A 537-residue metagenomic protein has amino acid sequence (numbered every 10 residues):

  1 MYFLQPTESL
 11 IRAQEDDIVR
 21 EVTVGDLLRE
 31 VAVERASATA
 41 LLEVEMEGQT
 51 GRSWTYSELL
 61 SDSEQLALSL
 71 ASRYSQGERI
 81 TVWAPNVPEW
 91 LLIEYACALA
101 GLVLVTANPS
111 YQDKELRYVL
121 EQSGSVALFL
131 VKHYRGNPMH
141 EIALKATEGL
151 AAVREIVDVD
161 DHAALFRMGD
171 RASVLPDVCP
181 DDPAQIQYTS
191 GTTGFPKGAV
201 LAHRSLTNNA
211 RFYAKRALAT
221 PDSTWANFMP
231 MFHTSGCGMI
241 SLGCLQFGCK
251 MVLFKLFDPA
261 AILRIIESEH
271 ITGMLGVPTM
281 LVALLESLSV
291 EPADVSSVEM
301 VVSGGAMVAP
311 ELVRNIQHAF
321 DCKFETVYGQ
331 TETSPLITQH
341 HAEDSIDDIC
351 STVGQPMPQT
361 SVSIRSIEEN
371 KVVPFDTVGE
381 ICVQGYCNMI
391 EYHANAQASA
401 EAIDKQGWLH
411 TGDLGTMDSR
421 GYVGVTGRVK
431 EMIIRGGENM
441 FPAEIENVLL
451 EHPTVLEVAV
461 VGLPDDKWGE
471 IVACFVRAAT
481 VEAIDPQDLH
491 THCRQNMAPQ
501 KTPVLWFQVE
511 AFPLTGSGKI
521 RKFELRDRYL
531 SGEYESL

Functional and structural regions predicted by a protein language model:
E21, A36-T39, D170-Y188, F195 (+1 more regions): Conserved pre-ATP/AMP-binding loop-to-beta segment of ANL
S37-Y95, Q112-R117, A164, D177 (+1 more regions): Conserved AMP-binding/adenylate-forming core of the ANL superfamily
R52-S57, A184-N208: Conserved AMP-binding A3 loop
L68, Y111-R117, E121, L128-L130 (+6 more regions): AMP-binding/adenylate-forming catalytic core of the ANL superfamily
L102-F166, T480-E482: Structural core segment of the AMP-binding/adenylate-forming
T207-T224, F232-G273, A283-S287: Conserved AMP-binding/adenylation subdomain of ANL enzymes
I271-G276, L285-D348, S361, N370: Gly/Ser/Thr-rich phosphate-binding loop
Q355-Q359, K371-A402, M440: Conserved ATP/PPi-binding loop(s) of AMP-dependent carboxylate-activating enzymes
